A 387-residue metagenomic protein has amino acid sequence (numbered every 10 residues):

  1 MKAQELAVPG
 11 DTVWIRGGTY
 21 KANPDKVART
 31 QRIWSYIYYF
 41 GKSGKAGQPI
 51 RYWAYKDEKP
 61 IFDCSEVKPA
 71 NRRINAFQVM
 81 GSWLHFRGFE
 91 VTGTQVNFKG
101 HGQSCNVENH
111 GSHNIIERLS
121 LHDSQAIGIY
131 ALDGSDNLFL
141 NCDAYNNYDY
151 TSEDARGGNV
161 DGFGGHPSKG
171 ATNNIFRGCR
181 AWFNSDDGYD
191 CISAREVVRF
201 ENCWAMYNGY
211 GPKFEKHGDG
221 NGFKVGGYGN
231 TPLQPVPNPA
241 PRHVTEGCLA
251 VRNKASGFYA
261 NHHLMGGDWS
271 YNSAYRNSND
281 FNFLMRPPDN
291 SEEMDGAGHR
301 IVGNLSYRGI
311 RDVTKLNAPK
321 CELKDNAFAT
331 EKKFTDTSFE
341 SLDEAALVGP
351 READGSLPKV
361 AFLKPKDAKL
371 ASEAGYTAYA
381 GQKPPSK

Functional and structural regions predicted by a protein language model:
K2-L6, N23-S43, C191-S193, P235 (+2 more regions): Short, T/G/N/S-enriched strand-turn elements that build extracellular solenoid repeat scaffolds
V8, K42, G47, D57 (+23 more regions): Parallel beta-helix/beta-solenoid
P9-F62, V79-R87: Beta-solenoid repeat scaffold
D11, K21-N23, R29-R32, G158 (+1 more regions): Acidic, glycine- and Ser/Thr-rich low-complexity intrinsically disordered tracts in extracellular/secreted proteins
T19, K56, E90, S120 (+10 more regions): A structural signal for beta-strand register positions
K21-N23, A28-I37, E66-C191, V197 (+2 more regions): Right-handed parallel beta-helix
R180-G247, R252-M265: Beta-propeller domains
